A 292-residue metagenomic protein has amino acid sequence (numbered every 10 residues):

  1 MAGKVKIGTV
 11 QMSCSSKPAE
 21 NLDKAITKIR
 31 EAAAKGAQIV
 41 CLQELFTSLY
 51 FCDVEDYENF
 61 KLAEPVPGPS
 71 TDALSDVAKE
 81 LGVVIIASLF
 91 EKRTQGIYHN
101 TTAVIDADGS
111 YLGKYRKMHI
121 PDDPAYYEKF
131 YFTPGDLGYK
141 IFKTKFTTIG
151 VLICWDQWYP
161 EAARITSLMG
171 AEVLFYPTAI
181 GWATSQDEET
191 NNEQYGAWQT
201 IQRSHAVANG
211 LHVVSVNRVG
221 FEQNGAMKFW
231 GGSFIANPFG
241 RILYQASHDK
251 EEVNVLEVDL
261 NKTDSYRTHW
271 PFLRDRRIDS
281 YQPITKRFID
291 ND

Functional and structural regions predicted by a protein language model:
A2-S13: Short beta-strand segments enriched in small/hydrophobic residues
I7, V104-L112, A236-Y244: Short, glycine-anchored, charge-dense loop/turn motifs used at functional sites
P18, T27-K114, I180-S204, A208-L211: Cys-nucleophile CN-hydrolase/nitrilase-fold catalytic domain and related Cys-dependent amidase chemistry that acts on
S48, E55, A103, K114-P121 (+2 more regions): Short beta->alpha transition motifs characteristic of CBS
A63-I86, C154-V253: CN hydrolase (nitrilase-like) catalytic-core segments centered on the catalytic cysteine and neighboring Lys/Glu
A63-V66, D76, R93-I201, H269-W270: Active-site catalytic loop in hydrolytic enzyme cores
N261-D292: A short C-terminal boundary segment appended to hydrolase-like catalytic domains
